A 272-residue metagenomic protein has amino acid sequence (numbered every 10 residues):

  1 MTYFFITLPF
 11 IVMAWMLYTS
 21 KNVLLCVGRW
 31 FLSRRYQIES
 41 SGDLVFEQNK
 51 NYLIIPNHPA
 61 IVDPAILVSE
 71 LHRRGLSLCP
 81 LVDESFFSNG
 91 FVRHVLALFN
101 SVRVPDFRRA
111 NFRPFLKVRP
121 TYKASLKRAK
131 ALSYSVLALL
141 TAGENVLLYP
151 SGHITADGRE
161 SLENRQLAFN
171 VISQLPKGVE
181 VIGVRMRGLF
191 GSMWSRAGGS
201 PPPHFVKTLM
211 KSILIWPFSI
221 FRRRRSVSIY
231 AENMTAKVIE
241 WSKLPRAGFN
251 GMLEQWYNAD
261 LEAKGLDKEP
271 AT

Functional and structural regions predicted by a protein language model:
M1-E39, G199-K207, F218, E269: N-terminal membrane-anchoring alpha-helices
F10-A14, L81, N233-W241: Charged, low-complexity surface segments at secondary-structure and domain boundaries
Y18, R119, K123-L126, E240-G251: Charge-dense, low-complexity intrinsically disordered segments
W30-R34, V95, M252, W256-D260: Residues that form generic nucleotide/phosphate-binding pockets
R35-S228, N233-T235: Soluble catalytic domains of membrane acyltransferases
R224-T272: A cross-taxonomic marker for long C-terminal extensions/tails that follow the last structured domain
